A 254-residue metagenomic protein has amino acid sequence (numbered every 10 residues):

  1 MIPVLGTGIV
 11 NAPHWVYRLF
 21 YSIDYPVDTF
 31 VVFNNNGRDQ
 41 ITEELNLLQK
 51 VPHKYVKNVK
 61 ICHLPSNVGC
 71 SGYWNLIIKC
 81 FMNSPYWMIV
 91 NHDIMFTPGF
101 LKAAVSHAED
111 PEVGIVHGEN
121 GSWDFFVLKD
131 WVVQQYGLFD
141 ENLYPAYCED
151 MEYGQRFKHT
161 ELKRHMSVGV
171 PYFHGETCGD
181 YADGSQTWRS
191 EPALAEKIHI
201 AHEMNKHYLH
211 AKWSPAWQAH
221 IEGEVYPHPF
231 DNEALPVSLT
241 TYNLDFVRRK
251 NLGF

Functional and structural regions predicted by a protein language model:
N11-Y25: Short, well-formed alpha-helical segments that are part of the catalytic scaffolds of diverse glycosyltransferases
D24-H63: Acidic donor-binding segment of Leloir-type glycosyltransferases
L64-F81: Glycine-rich, basic loop-to-helix element that forms the pyrophosphate-binding segment of sugar-nucleotide handling
N75, S84, P98-E109, V133 (+1 more regions): Short alpha-helix within the catalytic core of nucleotide-sugar-dependent glycosyltransferases
S84-M95: Short beta-strand-to-loop acidic/aromatic patch adjacent to the donor-nucleotide binding site
I94-F125: Conserved donor NDP-sugar-binding/catalytic core segment of glycosyltransferases
L128-Y147, R156-S167: Aromatic-glycine-rich donor-binding/catalytic loop that engages nucleotide-sugar donors across glycosyltransferases
M151-F254: C-terminal catalytic/acceptor-binding lobe
